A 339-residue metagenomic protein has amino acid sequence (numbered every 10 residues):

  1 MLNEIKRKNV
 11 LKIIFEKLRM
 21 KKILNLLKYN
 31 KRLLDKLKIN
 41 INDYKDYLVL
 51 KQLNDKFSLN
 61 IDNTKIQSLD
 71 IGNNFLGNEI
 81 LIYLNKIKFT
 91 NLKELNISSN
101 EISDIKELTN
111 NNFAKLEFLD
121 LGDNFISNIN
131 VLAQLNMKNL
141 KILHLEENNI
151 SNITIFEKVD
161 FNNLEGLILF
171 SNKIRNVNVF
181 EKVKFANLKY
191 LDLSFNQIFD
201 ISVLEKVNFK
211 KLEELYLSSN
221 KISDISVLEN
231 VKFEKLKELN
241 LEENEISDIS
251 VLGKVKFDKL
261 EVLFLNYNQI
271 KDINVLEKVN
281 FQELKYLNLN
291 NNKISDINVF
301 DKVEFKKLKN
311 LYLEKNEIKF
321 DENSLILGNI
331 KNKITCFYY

Functional and structural regions predicted by a protein language model:
M1-K65, F75: Cullin-RING E3 adaptor/co-adaptor recruitment helices
V49-Y83, F89-E94, S98-E101: Substrate-receptor adaptors of ubiquitin E3 ligases
Q67-I71, K93-I97, L116-L121, L140-L145 (+8 more regions): Conserved hydrophobic beta-strand positions in leucine-rich repeat
N74, N100, N124, N148 (+7 more regions): Conserved "Asn-ladder"/turn position within leucine-rich repeats
L81-F89, K106-F113, N130-M137, T154-N162 (+7 more regions): A structural signal for leucine-rich repeat
N96, N149-N152: N-linked glycosylation sites
Y286-N291, K306-Y339: Leucine-rich repeat domain C-terminal region
